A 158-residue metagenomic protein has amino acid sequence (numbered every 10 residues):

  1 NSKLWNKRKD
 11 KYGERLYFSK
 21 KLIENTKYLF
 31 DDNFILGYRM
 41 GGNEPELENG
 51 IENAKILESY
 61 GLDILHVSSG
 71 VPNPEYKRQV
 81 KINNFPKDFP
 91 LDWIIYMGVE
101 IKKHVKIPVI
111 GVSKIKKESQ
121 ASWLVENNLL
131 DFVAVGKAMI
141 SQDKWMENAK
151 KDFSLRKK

Functional and structural regions predicted by a protein language model:
N1-K158: Flavin-dependent oxidoreductase catalytic cores
